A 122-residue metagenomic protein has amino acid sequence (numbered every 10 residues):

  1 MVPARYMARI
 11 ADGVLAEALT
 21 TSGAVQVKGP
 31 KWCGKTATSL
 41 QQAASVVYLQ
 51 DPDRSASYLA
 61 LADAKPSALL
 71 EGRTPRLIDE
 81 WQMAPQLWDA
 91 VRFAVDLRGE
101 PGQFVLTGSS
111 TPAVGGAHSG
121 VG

Functional and structural regions predicted by a protein language model:
M1-G122: Phosphate-binding site recognition
